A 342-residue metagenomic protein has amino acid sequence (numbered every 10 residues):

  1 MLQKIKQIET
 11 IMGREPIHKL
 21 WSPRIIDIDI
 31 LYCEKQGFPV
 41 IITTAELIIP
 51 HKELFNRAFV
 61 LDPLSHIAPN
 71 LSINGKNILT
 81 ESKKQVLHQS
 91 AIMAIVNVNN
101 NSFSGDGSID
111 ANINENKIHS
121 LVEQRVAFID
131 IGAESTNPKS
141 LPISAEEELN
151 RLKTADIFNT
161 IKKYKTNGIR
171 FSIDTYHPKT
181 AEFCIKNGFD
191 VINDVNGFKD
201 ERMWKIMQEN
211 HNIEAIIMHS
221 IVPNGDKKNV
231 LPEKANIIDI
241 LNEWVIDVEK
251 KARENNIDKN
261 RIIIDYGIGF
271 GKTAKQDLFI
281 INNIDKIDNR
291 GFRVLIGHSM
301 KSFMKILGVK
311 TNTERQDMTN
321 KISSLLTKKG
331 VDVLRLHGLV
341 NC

Functional and structural regions predicted by a protein language model:
L2-H88: Flexible, gly/pro- and Lys/Arg-enriched active-site loops
L79-F103, K250-I257: N-terminal amphipathic alpha-helix/helix-capping segment at the start of soluble metabolic enzymes
S82, S102-E115, T136-T154, F171 (+4 more regions): Active-site-adjacent loop and "lid" segments of alpha/beta metabolic enzymes
V96, L121, R125, D174 (+4 more regions): Conserved, mostly hydrophobic/aromatic
N116-S135, K329: Catalytic domains of carbohydrate-active enzymes, especially glycoside hydrolases
L121-F128, R151-A155, N159-I161, T175 (+1 more regions): Active-site loop-to-helix "anion-binding N-cap" substructures in soluble metabolic enzymes
K163-I169, N187-G188, N255-D258, N289-G291: Short helix-capping segments at alpha-helix termini
E249-L278: Active-site rim beta-loop-alpha module in soluble metabolic enzymes
